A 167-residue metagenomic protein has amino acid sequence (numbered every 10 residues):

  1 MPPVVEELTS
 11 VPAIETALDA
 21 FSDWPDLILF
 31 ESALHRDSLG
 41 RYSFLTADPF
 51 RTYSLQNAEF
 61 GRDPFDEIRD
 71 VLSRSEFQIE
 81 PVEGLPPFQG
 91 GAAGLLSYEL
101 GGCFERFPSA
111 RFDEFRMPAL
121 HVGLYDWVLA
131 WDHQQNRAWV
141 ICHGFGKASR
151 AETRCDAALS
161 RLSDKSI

Functional and structural regions predicted by a protein language model:
M1-R62, Y98-I167: Extended accessory regions or peripheral subdomains of proteins
P49-G102: Glycine-rich, N-terminal phosphate-binding loop and its surrounding beta-alpha-beta segment
